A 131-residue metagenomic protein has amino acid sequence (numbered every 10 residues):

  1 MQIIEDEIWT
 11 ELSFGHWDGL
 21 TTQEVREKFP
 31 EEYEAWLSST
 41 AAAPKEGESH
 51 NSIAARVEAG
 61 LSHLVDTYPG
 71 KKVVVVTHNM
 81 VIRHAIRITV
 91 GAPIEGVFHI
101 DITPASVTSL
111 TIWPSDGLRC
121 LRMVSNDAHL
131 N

Functional and structural regions predicted by a protein language model:
M1-I8, T111-N131: Conserved histidine-centered catalytic loops in small-molecule metabolism enzymes
M1-Y33: Phosphate-coordination/substrate-recognition cap region in phosphate-metabolizing enzymes
R26, H50, A54-E58: Amphipathic, non-transmembrane alpha-helical scaffold segments
E32-S52: Short glycine/proline- and acidic residue-enriched helix-loop micro-motifs that form flexible lids or anion-recognition
A59-L118: Active-site-adjacent alpha-helix immediately C-terminal to a catalytic or transition-state-stabilizing loop
